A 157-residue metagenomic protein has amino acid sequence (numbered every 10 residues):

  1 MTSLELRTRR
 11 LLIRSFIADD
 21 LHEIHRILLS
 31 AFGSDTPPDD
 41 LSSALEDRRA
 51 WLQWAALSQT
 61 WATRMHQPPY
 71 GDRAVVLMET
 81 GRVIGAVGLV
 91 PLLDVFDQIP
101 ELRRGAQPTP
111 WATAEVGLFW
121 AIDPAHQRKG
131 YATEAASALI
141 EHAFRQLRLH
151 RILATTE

Functional and structural regions predicted by a protein language model:
M1-A125, A138-H142, Q146-L153, E157: GNAT-family acyltransferases
R128-T133: Glycine-rich acyl-CoA binding loop
